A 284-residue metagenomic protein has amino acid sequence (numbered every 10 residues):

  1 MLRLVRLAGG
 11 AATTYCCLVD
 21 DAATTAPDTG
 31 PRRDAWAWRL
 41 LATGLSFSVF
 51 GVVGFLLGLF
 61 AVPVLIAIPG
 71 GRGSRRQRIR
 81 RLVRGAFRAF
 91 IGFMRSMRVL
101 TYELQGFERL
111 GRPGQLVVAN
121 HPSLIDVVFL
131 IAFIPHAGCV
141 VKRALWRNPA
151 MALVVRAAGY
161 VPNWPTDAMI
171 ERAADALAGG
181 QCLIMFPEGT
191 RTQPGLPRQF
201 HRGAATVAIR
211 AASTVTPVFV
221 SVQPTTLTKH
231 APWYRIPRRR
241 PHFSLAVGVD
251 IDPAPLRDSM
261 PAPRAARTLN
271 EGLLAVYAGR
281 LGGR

Functional and structural regions predicted by a protein language model:
R3-R6: Basic polycationic patches enriched in arginine
A11-R33, L40, D167-R284: Non-catalytic C-terminal accessory region of glycerolipid acyltransferases and related lyso-lipid remodeling enzymes
T14-Q115: Membrane-anchoring hydrophobic helices of lipid-metabolizing enzymes
V62-G85, M97, G111-T166: Catalytic core of membrane glycerolipid acyltransferases/transacylases, capturing the structured, soluble-facing
I91, L130, M151, A173-A174 (+1 more regions): Short amphipathic alpha-helical segments and helix-helix/interface helices
M94-R95, V155, A176, A208: A generic structural signal for well-ordered alpha-helical segments
S96-L104, W164-D167, L227-H230: Short gly/ser/thr-rich secondary-structure transition/capping motifs
L100, Y160, S213: Short glycine/serine/threonine/alanine-rich loop segments
